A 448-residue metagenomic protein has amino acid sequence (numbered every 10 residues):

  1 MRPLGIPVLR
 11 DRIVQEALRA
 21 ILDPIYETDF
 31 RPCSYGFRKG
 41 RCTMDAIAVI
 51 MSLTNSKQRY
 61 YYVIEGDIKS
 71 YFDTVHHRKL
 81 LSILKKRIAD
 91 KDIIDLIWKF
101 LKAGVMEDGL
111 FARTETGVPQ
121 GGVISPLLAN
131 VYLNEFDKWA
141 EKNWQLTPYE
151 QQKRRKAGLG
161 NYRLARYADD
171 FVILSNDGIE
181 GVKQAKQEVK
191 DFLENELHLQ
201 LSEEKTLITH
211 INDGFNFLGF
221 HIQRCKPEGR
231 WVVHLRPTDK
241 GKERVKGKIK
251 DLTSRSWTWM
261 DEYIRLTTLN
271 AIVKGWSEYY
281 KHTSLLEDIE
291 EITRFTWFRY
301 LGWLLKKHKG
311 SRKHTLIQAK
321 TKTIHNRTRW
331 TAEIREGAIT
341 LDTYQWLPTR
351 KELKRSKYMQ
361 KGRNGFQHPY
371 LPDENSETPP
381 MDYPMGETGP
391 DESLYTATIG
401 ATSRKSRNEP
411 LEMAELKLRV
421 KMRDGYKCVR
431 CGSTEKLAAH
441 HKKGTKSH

Functional and structural regions predicted by a protein language model:
M1-Y426, E435: Non-catalytic terminal/accessory segments
R404, V429-H448: Histidine-centered nuclease catalytic patch
